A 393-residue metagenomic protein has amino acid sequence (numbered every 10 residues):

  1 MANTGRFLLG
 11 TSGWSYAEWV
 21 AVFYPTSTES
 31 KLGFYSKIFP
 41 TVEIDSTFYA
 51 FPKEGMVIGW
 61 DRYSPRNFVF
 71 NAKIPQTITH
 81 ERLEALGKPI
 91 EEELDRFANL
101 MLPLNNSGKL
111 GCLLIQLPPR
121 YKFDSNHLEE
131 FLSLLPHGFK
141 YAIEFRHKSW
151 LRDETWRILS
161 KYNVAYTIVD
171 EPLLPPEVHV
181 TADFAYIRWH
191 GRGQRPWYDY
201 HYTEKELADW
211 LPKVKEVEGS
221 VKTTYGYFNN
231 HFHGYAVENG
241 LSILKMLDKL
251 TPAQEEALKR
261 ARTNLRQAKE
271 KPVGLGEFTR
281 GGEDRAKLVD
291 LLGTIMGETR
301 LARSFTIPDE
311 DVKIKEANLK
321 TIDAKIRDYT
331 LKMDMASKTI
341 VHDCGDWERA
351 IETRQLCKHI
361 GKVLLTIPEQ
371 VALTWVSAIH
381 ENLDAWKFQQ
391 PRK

Functional and structural regions predicted by a protein language model:
M1-E283: Residues lining hydrophobic/aromatic ligand-binding pockets adjacent to catalytic sites
K271-K393: Long, low-complexity, compositionally biased intrinsically disordered regions
